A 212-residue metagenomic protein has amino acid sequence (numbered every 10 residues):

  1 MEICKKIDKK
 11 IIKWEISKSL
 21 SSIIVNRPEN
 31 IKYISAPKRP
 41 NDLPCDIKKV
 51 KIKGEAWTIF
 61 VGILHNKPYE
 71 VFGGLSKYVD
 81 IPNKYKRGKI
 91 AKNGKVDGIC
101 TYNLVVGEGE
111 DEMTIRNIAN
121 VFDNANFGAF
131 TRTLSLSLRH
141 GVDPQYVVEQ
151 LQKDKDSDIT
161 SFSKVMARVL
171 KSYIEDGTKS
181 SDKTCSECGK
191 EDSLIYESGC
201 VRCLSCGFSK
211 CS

Functional and structural regions predicted by a protein language model:
M1-S212: Long, C-terminal-biased catalytic regions of enzyme "large/alpha" subunits
